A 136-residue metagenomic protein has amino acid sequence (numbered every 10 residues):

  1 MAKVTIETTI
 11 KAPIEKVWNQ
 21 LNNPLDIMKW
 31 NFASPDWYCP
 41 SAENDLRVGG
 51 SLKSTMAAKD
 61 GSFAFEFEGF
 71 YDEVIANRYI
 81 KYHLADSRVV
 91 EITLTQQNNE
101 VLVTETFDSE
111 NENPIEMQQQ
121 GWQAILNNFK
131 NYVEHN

Functional and structural regions predicted by a protein language model:
M1, S62, A85-S87: Glycine-centered tight beta-turn/hairpin loop motif at sheet-sheet or coil-to-beta transitions
M1-Y38: Hydrophobic ligand-binding cavity/cleft-lining segments
K3-E7, I14, C39, S51 (+4 more regions): Intrinsic-disorder/low-complexity, polar/charged segments enriched in Ser/Thr/Lys/Arg/Asp/Glu/Gln
T8, A42, F67-D72, V89-T95: Hydrophobic/aromatic beta-strand elements that line small-molecule binding cavities or substrate pockets in beta-rich
I14-E15, L46-R47, D72-N77, T93-L102: A short, structured loop/turn motif at beta-sheet edges
V17-L21, I27, L52-S54, Y71 (+3 more regions): Hydrophobic pocket/interface hotspot
Y38-H83: Glycine-rich portal/gate segments that line the openings of hydrophobic small-molecule binding cavities
Y79-A124, F129: Beta-strand/loop substructures that line and gate deep hydrophobic ligand-binding cavities in soluble
